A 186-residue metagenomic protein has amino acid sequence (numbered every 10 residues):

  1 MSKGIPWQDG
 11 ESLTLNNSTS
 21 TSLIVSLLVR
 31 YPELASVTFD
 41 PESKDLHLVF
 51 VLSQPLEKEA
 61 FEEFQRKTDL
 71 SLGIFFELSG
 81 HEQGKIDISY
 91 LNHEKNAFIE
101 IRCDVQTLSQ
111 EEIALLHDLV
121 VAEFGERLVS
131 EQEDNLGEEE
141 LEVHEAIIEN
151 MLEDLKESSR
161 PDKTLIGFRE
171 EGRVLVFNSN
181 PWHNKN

Functional and structural regions predicted by a protein language model:
D9-F76: N-terminal interaction modules that seed assembly of large macromolecular complexes
L15, T19, E59, E63 (+4 more regions): Alpha-helix boundary/N-cap detector
S36, H47-V49, D87-S89, N96-D104 (+2 more regions): Ordered hydrophobic segments in well-structured contexts
S36-K44, E77-N96, V129-I148: Short glycine-rich, low-complexity/disordered patches
P55-E112: Structured domain cores in non-transmembrane regions
R102-G137: Ampiphathic alpha-helical segments that act as solvent-exposed interaction surfaces
L128-N186: Glycine-rich, aromatic-bearing surface loops/beta-hairpins
